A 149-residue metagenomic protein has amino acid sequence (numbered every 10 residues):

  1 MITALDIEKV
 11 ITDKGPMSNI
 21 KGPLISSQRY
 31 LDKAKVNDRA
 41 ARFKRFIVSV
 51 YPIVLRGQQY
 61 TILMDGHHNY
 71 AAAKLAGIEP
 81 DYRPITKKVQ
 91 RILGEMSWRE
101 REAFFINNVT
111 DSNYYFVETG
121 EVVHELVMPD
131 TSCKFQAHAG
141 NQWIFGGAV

Functional and structural regions predicted by a protein language model:
I2-M64, H68-L75, E79-D81: Short alpha-helix boundary/capping and kink motifs at helix termini
Q58-V149: Basic- and aromatic-enriched surface patches that contact anionic nucleotides/nucleic acids
